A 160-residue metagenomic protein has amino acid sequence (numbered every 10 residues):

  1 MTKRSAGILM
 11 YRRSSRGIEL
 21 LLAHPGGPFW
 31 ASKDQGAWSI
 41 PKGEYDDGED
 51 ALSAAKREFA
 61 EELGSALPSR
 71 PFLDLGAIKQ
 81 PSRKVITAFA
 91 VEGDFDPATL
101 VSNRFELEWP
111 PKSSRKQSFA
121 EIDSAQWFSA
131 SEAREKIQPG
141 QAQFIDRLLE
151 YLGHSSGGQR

Functional and structural regions predicted by a protein language model:
M1-I40, F89: N-terminal strand-loop-strand
S15-G17, G27-W30, D46, S82-R83 (+1 more regions): Short, charged/polar surface micro-motifs in flexible loops or helix N-caps
S32, G48, K136: Residues that scaffold the ATP/ADP-binding catalytic core of kinase and kinase-like folds
S39-L75, S129: The catalytic Nudix box helix
Y45, L67, F95, L100 (+1 more regions): Hydrophobic pocket-lining residues within nucleotide cofactor-binding pockets
A77-S114, Q126, L148: Active-site-adjacent beta-strand/loop module that shapes the phosphate/pyrophosphate-binding cleft
V101-Q143: NUDIX/MutT-family hydrolases
Q141-R160: C-terminal/domain-terminus segments
